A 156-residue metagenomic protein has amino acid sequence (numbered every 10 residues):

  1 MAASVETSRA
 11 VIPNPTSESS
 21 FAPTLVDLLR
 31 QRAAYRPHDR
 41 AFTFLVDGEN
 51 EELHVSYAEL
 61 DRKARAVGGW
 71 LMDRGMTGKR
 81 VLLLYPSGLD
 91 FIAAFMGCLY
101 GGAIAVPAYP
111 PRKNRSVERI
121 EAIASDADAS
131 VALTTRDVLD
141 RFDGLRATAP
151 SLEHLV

Functional and structural regions predicted by a protein language model:
A2, S20-T43, R62: A short N-terminal helical cap/helix-turn-helix that marks the beginning of AMP-binding/adenylate-forming
E6-P15: Short, contiguous pre-domain boundary segments
S17, F21-A22, S116: Residue-level signature of the cytosolic catalytic core of signaling kinases
F42-M96, R112-E121: Conserved AMP-binding/adenylate-forming core of the ANL superfamily
M96-P107, S125-D126: Short hydrophobic alpha-helices that are characteristic scaffold elements of the AMP-binding
P110-R146: Conserved ATP-dependent adenylate/AMP-binding module captured primarily in the ANL superfamily
